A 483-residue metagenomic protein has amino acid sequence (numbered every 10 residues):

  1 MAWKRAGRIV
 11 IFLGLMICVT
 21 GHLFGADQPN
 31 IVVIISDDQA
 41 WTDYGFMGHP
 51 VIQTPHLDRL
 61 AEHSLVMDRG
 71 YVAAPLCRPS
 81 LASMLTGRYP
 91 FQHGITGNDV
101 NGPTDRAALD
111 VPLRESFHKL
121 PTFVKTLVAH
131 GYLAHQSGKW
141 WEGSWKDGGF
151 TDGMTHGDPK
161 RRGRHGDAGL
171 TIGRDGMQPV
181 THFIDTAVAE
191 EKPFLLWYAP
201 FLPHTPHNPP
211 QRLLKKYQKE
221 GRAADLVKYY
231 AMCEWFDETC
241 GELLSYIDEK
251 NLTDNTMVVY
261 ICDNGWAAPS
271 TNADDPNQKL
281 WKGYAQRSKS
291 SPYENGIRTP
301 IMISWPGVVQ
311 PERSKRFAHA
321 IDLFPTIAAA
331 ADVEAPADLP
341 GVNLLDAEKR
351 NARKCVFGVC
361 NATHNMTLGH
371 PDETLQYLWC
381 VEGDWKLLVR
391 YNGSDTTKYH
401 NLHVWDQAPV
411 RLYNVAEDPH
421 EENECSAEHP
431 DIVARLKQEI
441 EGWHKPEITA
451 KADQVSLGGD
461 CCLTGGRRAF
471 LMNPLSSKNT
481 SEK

Functional and structural regions predicted by a protein language model:
M1-I11: Bacterial N-terminal signal peptides that target proteins for export
M1-W3, C18, D248: Short intrinsically disordered, low-complexity coil segments enriched in acidic
I9-H22: Bacterial N-terminal signal peptides
G21-R411, P419-K445, A450-L457, C462-K483: Formylglycine-dependent sulfatase
